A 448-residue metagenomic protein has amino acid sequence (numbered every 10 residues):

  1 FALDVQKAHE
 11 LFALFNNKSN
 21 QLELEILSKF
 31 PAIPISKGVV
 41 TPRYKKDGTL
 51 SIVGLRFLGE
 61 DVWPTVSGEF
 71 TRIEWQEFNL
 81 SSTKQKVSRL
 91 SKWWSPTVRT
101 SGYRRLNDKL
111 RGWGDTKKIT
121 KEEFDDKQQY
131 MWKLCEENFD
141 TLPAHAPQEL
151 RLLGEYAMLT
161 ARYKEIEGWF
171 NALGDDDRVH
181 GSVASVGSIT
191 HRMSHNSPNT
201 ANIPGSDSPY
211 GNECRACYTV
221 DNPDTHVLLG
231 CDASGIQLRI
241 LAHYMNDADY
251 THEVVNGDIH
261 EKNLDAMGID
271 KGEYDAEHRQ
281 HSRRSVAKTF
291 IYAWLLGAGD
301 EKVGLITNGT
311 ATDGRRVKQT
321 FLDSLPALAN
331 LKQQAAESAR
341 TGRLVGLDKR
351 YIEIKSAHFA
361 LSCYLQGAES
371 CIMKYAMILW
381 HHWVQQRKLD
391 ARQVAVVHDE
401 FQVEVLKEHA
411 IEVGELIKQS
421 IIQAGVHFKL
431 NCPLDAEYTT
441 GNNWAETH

Functional and structural regions predicted by a protein language model:
F1-Y210, P223-V227, S234-Q237, A266 (+6 more regions): Conserved "right-hand" nucleotidyltransferase catalytic core of DNA-directed polymerases
F12, Q76-T83, V254-G257, Q280 (+1 more regions): Conserved phosphate/pyrophosphate-binding and hydrolysis machinery centered on Walker-type P-loop NTPases, extending
W75, I166-G174, S206, Y218 (+4 more regions): Short, contiguous acidic/charged loop-to-helix segments that flank catalytic cores in large enzymes
H180, V186, M267-V397, F401-K407 (+1 more regions): Conserved catalytic core of nucleic-acid polymerases
L228, S234, R239-A242, K262 (+2 more regions): Short, acidic loop-beta-alpha module within alpha/beta folds
G230, Q237-G272, Y351: Metal-dependent catalytic core segments for phosphate chemistry
V413-I421: Short amphipathic alpha-helices in soluble, non-transmembrane regions that often serve as interface/regulatory elements
Q423-D435: Flexible helix-coil linker/hinge segments at domain or subdomain boundaries
